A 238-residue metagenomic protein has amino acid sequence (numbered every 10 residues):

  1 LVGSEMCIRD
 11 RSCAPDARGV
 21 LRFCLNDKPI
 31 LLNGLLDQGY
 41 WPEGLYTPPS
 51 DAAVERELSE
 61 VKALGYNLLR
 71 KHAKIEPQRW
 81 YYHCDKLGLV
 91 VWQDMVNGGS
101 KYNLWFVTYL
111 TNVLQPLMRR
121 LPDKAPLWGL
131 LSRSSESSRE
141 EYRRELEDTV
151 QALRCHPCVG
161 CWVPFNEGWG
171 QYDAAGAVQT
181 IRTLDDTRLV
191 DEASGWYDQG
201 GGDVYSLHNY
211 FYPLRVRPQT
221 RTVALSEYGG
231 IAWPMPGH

Functional and structural regions predicted by a protein language model:
L1-I8: Short, small-residue-biased leader/transition segments that mark boundaries at the very start of proteins
R9-L25: Low-complexity, Pro/Ser/Thr- and charge-rich linker/hinge segments at domain boundaries
I30-L31: Short, isolated positions in well-ordered beta-strands
D37-P48, Y109, V113-P116: Acidic/histidine-rich helix-loop elements that form or flank divalent-metal/phosphate-binding sites at the catalytic
Y40-A53, S132-R139: Active-site mouth loops of central-metabolism enzymes
T47-E60, Y142-T149: Short, acidic/polar
A53-H72, P77: Catalytic domains of carbohydrate-active enzymes, especially glycoside hydrolases
L68-H238: Substrate-binding/catalytic cleft of secreted carbohydrate-active enzymes, primarily glycoside hydrolases
